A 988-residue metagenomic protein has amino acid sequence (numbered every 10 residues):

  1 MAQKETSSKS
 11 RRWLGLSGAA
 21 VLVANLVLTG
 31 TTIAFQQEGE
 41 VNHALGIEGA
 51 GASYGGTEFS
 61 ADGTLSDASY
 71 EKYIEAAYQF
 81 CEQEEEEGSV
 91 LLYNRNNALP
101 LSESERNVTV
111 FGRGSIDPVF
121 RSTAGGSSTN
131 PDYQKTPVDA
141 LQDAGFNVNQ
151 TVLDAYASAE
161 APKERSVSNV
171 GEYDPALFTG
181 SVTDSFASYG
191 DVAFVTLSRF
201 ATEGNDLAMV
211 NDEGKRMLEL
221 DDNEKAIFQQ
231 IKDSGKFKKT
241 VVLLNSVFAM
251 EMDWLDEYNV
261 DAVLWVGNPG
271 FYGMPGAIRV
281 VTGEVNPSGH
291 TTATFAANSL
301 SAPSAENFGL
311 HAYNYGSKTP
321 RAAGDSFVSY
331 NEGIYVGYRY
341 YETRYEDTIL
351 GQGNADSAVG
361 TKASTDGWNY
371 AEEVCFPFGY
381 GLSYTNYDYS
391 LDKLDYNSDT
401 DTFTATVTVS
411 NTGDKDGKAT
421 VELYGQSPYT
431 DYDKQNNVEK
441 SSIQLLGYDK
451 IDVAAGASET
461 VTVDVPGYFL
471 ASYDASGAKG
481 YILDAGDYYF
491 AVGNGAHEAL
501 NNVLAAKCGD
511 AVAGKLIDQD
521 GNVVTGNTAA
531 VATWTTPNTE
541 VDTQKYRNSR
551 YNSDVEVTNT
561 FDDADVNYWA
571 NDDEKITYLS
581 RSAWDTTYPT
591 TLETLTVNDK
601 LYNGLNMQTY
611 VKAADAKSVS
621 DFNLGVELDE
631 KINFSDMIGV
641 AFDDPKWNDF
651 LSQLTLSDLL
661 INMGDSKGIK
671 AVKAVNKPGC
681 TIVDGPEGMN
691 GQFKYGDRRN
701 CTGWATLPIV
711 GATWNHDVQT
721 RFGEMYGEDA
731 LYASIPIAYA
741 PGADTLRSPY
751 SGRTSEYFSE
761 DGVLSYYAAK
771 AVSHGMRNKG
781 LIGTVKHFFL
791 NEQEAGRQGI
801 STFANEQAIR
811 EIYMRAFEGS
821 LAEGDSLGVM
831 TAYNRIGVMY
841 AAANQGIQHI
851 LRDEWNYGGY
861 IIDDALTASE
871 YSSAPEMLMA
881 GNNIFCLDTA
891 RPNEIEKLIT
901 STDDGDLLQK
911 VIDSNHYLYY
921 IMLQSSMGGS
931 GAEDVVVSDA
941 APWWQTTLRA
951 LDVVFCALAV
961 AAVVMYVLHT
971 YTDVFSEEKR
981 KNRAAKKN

Functional and structural regions predicted by a protein language model:
M1-S472, I482-V492, A496, K545-N988: Glycoside hydrolase catalytic-domain context in secreted enzymes
G467-D542: Terminal connector regions
